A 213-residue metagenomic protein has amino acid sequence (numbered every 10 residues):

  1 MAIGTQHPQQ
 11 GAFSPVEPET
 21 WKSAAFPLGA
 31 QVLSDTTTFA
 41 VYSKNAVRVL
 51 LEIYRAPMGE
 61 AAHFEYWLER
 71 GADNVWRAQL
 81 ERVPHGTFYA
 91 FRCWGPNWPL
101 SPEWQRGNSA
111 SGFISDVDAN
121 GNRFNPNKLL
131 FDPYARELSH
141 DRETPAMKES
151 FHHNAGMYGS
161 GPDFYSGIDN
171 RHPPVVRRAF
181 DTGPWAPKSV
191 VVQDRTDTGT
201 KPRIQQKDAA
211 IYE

Functional and structural regions predicted by a protein language model:
A2-S34, D73-V75, R82-E213: The feature marks proteins involved in alpha-glucan
P15, E60, F64: Catalytic cores of carbohydrate-active enzymes across secretory and cytosolic contexts
D35-F39: Structural beta-strand segments of beta-rich domains
Y42-R48, V83: Short proline/glycine-enriched turn/loop motifs at strand-loop junctions of beta-rich domains
L50-E52, A90: Beta-strand signatures of extracellular beta-sandwich domains
Y54-E60: Change "in extracellular beta-sheet-rich domains … of secreted and cell-surface proteins" to "in beta-sheet-rich domains
F64-G71, A78: Short, surface-exposed loop motifs enriched in S/T, G, D/E and P with embedded aromatic residues
